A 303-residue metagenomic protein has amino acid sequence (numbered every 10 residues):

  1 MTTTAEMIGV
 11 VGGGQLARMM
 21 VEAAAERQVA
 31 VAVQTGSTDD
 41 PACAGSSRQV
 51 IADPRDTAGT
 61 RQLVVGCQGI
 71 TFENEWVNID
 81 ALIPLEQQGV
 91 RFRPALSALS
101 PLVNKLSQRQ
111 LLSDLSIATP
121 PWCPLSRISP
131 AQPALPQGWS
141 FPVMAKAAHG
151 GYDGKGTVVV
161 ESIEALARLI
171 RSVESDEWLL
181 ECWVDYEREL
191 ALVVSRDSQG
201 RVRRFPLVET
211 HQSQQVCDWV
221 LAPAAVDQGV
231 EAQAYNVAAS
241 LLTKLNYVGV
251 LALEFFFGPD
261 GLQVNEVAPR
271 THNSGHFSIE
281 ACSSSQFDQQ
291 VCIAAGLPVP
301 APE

Functional and structural regions predicted by a protein language model:
M1-Q110, D114, S129: ATP-binding N-terminal substructure of ATP-dependent carboxylate-amine bond-forming enzymes
G14, R18, P54-T57, L106 (+5 more regions): Electropositive phosphate-/nucleotide-binding environments in soluble metabolic enzymes
V29, V90, I117, F141 (+1 more regions): Short glycine/serine/threonine/alanine-rich loop segments
L99-L241: Active-site nucleotide/adenylate-binding loops and adjacent lid/helix of ATP-dependent enzymes
W139-S140, G258-Q263: A short, glycine/Asx- and small/polar-enriched loop/turn that sits immediately N-terminal to a beta-strand
Q233-L253, P269-E303: Active-site "cap" helix and flanking loop/linker of ATP-utilizing ligase/carboxylase catalytic domains
G261-T271: A short beta-strand motif that forms the metal-chelation/ATP-contact edge of phosphoryl-transfer active sites
